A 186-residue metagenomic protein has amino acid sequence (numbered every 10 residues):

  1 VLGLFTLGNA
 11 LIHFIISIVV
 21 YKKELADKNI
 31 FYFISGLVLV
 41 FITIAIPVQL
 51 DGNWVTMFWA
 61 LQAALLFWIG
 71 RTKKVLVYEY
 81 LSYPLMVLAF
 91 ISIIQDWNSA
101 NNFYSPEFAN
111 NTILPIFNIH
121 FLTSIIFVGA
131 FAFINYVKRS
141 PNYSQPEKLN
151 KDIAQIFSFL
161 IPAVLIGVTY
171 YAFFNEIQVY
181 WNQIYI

Functional and structural regions predicted by a protein language model:
V1-I186: Alpha-helical transmembrane segments of multi-pass membrane proteins
